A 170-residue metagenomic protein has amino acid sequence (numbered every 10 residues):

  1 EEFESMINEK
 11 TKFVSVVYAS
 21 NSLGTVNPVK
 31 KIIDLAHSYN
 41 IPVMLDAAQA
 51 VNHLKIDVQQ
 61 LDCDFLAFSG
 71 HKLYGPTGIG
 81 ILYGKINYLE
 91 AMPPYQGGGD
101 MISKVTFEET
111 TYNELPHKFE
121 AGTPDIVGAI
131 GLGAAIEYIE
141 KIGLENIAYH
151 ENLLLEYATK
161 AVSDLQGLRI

Functional and structural regions predicted by a protein language model:
E1-I170: Pyridoxal 5′-phosphate
